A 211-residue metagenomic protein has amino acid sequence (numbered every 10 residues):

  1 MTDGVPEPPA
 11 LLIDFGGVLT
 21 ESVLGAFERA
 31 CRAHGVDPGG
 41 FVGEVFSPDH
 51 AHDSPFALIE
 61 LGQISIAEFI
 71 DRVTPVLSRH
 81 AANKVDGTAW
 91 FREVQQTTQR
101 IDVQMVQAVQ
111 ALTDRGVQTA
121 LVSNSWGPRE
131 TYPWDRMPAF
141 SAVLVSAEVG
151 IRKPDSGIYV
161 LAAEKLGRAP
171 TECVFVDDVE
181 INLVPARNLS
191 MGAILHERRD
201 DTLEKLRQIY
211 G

Functional and structural regions predicted by a protein language model:
M1-I13, Q110-T113, W126-G211: Asp-based, Mg2+/Mn2+-dependent phosphohydrolase catalytic module
T2, T20, T74, T88 (+6 more regions): Residue-identity detector for threonine
G4-V106, W126: N-terminal helical cap/lid subdomain that shapes the substrate entry/recognition surface in HAD-like hydrolases
Q104-G116: Catalytic-core regions built around general acid/base machinery
Q118-A120, G192: Proline-centered loop/turn at the N-terminus of a beta-strand
S123: Conserved phosphate-coupling serine/threonine residues in phosphotransfer and NTP-handling enzymes
